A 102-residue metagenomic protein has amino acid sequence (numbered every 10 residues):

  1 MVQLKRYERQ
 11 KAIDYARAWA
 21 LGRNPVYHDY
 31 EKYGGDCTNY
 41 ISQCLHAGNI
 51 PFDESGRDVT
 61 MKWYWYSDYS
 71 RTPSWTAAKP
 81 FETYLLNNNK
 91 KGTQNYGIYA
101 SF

Functional and structural regions predicted by a protein language model:
M1-T76: N-terminal capping segments
Y64-F102: ...with weaker cross-activation on analogous glycine-rich loops/strands in unrelated enzymes
